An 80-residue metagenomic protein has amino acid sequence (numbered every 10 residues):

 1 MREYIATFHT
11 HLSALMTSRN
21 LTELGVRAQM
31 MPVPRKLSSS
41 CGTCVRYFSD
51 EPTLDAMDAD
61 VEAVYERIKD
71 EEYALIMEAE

Functional and structural regions predicted by a protein language model:
M1-R2, V61: A structure-centric signal for secondary-structure junctions around beta-strands
R2-D50: Amphipathic, hydrophobic secondary-structure cores in small proteins
S49-E80: C-terminal structural segments of small proteins and small subunits
